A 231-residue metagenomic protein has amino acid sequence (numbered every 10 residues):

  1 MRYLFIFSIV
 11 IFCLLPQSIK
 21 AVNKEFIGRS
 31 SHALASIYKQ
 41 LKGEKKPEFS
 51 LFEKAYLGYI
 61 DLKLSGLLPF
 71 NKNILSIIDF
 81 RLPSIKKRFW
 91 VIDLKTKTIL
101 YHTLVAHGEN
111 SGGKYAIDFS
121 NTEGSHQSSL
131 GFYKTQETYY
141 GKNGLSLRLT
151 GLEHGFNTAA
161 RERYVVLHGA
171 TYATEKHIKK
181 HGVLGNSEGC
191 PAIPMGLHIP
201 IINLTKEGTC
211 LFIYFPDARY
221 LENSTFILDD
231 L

Functional and structural regions predicted by a protein language model:
M1-E25: Bacterial Sec-dependent N-terminal signal peptides
A21-E188, M195-T209, A218-L231: Cell wall/extracellular polymer interaction/catalysis modules
F215: Active-site proximal loops enriched in glycine and acidic residues that flank catalytic Cys/His/Asp and coordinate
